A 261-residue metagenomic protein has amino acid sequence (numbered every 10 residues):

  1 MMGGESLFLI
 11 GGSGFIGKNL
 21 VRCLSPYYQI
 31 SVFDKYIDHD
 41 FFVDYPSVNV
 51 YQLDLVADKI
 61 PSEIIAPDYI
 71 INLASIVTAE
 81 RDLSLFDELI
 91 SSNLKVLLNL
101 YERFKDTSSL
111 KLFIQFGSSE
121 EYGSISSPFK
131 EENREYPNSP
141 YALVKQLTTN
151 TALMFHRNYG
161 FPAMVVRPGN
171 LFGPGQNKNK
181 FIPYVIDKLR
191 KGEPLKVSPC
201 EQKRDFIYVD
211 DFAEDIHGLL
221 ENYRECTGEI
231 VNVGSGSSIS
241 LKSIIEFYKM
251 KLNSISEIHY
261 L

Functional and structural regions predicted by a protein language model:
L7-P26: N-terminal Rossmann NAD(P)H-binding glycine-rich loop of SDR-like oxidoreductase domains
I10, F33, I70-I76, F113-S119 (+1 more regions): SDR active-site strand-loop-helix element
L55-S92: NAD(P)H-binding glycine-rich loop region in Rossmannoid oxidoreductase-like domains and their noncatalytic homologs
S75, I90-L97, Y101-F104, I114 (+1 more regions): Short alpha-helix in the Rossmann-fold core of NAD(P)-dependent oxidoreductases
L98-N138: Conserved Rossmann-fold NAD(P)-dependent oxidoreductase catalytic core, especially the SDR/UDP-sugar
E121-G123, S139-P140, M164-F181: Flexible, glycine-rich beta-alpha linker
S124-I125, Y136-M164, R190: Active-site Tyr-X1-5-Lys
L189-L261: C-terminal substrate-binding subdomain of Rossmann-fold SDR/epimerase-dehydratase oxidoreductases
